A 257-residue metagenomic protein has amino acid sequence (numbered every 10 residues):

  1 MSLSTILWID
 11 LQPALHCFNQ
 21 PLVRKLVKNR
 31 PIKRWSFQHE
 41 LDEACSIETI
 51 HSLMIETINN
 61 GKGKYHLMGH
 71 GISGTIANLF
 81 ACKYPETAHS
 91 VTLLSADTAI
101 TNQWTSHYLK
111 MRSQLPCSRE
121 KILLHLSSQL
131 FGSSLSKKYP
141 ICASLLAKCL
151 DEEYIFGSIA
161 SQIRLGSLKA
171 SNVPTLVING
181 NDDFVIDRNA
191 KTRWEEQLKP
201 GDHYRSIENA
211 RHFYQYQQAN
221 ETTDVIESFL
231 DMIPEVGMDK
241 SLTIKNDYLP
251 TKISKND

Functional and structural regions predicted by a protein language model:
M1-D42: Conserved HGGG/HGGXW glycine-rich cap/lid loop of the alpha/beta-hydrolase fold
K33, E48-Y65: Conserved acidic catalytic loop of the alpha/beta-hydrolase fold
A44, A210-D224: Catalytic histidine-centered segment of alpha/beta-hydrolase-like enzymes
G69-A77: Gly/Ala-rich beta-loop-alpha elbow adjacent to hydrolase catalytic centers
C82-K83, T87-C117, T243-K245: Flexible "cap/lid" loop of the alpha/beta hydrolase fold
N102-W104, R119-K169: Conserved alpha/beta-hydrolase catalytic His-Asp/Glu region
S171, V177-N179, D183: Short beta-strand/loop motif that positions the catalytic acidic residue of the alpha/beta-hydrolase fold
F184-A190: Conserved alpha/beta-hydrolase "acid-adjacent" motif
